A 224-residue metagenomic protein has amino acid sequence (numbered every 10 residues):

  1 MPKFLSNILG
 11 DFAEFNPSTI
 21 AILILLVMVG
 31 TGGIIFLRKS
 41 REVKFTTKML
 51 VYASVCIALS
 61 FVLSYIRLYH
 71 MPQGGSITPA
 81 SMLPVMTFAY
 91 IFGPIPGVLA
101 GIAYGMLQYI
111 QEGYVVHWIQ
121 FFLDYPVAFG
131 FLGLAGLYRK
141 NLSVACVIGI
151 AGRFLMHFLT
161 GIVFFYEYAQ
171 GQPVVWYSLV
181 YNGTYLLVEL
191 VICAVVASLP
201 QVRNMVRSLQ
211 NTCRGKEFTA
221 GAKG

Functional and structural regions predicted by a protein language model:
M1-P17: Short, strongly hydrophobic alpha-helical membrane anchors
F4-L5, S64-P79, I102-G136, F165-A169: Interfacial aromatic-anchored transmembrane helix boundaries in multi-pass membrane proteins
A21-T87: Hydrophobic transmembrane alpha-helices
M71, G97-G101, H117, L142-G149 (+1 more regions): Alpha-helical transmembrane segments and their helix-entry boundary regions
A80-G97, F131-A135: Generic transmembrane alpha-helix motif of multi-pass integral membrane proteins
F129, G133, I150-V163: Mid-bilayer segments of alpha-helical transmembrane spans in multi-pass integral membrane proteins that mediate
Y138-F158, C213-G224: Internal alpha-helical transmembrane segments of multi-pass membrane proteins
V175-I192: Individual transmembrane alpha-helices with interfacial aromatic-anchor signatures
